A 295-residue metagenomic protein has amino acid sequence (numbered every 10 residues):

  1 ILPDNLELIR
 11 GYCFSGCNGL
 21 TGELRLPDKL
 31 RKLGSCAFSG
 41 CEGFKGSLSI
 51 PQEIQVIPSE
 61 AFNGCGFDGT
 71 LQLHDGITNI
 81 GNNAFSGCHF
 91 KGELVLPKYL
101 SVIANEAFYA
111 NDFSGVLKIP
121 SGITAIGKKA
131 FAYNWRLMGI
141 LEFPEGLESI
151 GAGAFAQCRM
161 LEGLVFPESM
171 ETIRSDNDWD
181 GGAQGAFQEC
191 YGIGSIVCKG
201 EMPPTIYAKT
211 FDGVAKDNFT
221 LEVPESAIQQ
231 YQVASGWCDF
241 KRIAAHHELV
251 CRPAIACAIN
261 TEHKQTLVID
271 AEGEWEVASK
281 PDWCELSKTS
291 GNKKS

Functional and structural regions predicted by a protein language model:
I1-L8, N18-K32, E42-V56, G66-N79 (+7 more regions): Structural signature of tandem-repeat unit edges
R10-S15, G34-S39, P58-A61, G81-S86 (+5 more regions): Consensus positions within tandem repeat domains that build extended binding/scaffold surfaces
F211-D212, K264-D270: Core beta-strand segments of extracellular beta-sandwich domains
R242-I255: Low-complexity, Pro/Thr/Ser/Gly/Ala-rich linker/spacer regions in secreted, extracellular modular proteins
L249, G273-K293: Surface-exposed binding patches on compact interaction domains or structured appendages
A256-H263: Short, solvent-exposed loop/linker segments at the N-terminal edge of repeated beta-sheet extracellular domains
Q265, K294-S295: Short strand-edge motifs at loop-to-beta-strand transitions and within beta-strands of extracellular beta-rich domains
